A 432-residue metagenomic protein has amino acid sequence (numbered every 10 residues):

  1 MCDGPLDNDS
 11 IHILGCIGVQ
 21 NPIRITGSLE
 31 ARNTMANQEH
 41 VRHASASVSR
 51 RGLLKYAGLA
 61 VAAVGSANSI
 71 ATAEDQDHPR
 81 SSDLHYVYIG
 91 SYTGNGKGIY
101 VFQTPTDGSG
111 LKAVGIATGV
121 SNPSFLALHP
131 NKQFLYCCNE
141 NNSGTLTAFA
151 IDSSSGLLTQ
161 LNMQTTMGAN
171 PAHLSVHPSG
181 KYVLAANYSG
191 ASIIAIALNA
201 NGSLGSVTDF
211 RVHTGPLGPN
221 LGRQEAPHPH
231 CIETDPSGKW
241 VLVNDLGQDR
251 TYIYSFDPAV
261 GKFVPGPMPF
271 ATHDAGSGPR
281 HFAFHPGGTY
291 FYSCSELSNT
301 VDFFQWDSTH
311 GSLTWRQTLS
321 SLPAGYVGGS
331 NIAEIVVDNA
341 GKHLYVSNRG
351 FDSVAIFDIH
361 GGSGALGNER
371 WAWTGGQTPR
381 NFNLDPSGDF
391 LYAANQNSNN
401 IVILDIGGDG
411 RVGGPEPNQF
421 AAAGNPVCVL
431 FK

Functional and structural regions predicted by a protein language model:
M1-S49, A60-A63: N-terminal secretory signal peptides
S45-L54, T72: Twin-arginine (Tat) signal peptide motif
N68-Y92: C-terminal segment of N-terminal export signals and the immediately downstream linker at the start of the mature
S82, V120-P130, M167-P178, T214-S237 (+4 more regions): Beta-rich, blade/repeat-based domains predominating in secreted/periplasmic proteins but also intracellular
Q103-G108, A150-G156, A197-L204, S255-K262 (+3 more regions): Short loop/turn segments immediately following beta-strands, especially the blade-tip and inter-blade linker loops
K112-A117, Q160-Q164, L217-G222, P267-T272 (+3 more regions): A short beta-strand motif characteristic of beta-propeller blades
T159-H230: Asp-box/WD-like beta-propeller blade repeats and closely related beta-sheet repeat scaffolds
